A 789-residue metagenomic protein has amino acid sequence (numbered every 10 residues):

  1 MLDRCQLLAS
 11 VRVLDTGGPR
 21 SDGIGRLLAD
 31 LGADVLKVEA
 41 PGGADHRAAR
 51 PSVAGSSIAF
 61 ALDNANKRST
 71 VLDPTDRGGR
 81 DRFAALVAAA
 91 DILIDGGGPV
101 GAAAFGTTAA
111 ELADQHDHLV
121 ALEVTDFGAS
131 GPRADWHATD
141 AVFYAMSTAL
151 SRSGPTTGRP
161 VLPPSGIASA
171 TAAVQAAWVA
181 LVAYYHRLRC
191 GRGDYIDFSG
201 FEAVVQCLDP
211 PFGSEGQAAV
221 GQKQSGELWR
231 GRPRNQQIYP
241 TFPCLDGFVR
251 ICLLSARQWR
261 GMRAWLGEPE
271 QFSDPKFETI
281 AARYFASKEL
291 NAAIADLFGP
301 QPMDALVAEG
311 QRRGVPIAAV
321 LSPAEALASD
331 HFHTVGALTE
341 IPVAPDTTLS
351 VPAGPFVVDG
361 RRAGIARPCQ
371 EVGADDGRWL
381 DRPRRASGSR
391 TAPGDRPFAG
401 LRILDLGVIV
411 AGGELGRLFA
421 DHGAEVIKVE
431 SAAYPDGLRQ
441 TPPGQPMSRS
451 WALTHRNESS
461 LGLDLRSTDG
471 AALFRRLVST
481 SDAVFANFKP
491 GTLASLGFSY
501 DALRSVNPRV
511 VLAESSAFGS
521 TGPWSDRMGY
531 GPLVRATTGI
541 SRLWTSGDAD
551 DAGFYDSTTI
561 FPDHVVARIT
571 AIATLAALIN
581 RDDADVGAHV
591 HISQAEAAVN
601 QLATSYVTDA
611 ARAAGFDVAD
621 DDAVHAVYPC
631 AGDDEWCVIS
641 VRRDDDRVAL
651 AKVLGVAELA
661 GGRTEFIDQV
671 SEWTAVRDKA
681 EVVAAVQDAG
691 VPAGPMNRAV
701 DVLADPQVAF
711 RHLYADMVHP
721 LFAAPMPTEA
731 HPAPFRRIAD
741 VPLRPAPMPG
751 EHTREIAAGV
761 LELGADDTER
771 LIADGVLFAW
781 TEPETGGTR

Functional and structural regions predicted by a protein language model:
M1-H46, R80-G96, G101-A103, A109-S130 (+7 more regions): Acyl-CoA thioester-binding alpha/beta core of soluble enzymes
T16, R159-Q217, F554-V607: Conserved anion/nucleotide-ligand pocket segment
D30-A33, K37-S69, A424, K428-S460: Glycine-rich phosphate-binding loop and adjoining beta1-alpha1-beta2 segment of Rossmann-like nucleotide-binding folds
S52-S57, H137-F143, S214-E215, V335-L338 (+4 more regions): Short, hinge-like loop/turn segments at secondary-structure boundaries
D63-A103, L453-A494: Rossmann-like NAD(P)-binding element
D76, D95-S151, S467, A486-R542: N-terminal Rossmann-like NAD(P) cofactor-binding subdomain of oxidoreductases, focused on the glycine-rich
S147-P164, S541-S557, R737: The feature captures the short pre-catalytic strand/loop hairpin that immediately precedes and shapes the active-site
L415-L418, S448-G462, S467-S479, P508-D548 (+3 more regions): C-terminal structured domain segments across diverse proteins
